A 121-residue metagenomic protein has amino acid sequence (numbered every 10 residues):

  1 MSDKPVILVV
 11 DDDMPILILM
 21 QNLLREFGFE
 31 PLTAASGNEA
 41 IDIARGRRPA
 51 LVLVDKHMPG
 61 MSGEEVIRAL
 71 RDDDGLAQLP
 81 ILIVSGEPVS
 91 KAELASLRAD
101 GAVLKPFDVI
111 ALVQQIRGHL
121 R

Functional and structural regions predicted by a protein language model:
M1-V6, I110-R121: Non-catalytic signal-transmission and effector/linker regions of two-component phosphorelay proteins
I18-E26: Charged docking surfaces used in two-component/phosphorelay signaling
G28-A35, I43: Short hydrophobic/Thr-rich beta-strand motif most characteristic of the beta2 strand and flanking loop of CheY-like
A35-E39, S62-R68: Acidic catalytic/metal-coordinating carboxylates
D55: Active-site residues of response regulator receiver
M58: Receiver (REC) domain active-site loop signature in two-component systems and cognate sites in sensor histidine kinases
E65, E87-K105, I110-Q114: Alpha4 helix (beta4-alpha4-beta5 surface) of REC/receiver domains from two-component response regulators
L82-V84: Hydrophobic/aromatic residues positioned on beta-strands within the core alpha/beta folds
